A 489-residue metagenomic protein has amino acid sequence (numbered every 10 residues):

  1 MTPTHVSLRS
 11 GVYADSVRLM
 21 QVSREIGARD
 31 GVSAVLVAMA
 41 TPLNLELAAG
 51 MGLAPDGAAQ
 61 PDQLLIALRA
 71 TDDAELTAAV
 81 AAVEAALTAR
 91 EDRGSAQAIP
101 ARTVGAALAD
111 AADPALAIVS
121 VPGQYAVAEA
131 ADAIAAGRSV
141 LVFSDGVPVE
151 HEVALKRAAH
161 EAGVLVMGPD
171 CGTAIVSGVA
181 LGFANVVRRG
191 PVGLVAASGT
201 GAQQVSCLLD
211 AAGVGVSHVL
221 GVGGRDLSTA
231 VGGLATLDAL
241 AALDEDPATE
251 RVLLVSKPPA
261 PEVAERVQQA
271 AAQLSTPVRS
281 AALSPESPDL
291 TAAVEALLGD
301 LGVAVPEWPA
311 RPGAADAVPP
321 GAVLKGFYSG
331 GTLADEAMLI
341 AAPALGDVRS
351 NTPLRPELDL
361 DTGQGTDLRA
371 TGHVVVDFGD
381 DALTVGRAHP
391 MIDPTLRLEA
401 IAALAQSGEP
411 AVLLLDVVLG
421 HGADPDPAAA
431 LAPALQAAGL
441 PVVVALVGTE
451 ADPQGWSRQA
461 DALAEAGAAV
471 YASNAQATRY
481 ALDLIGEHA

Functional and structural regions predicted by a protein language model:
M1-A489: Catalytic-core regions of core metabolic enzymes, especially those transforming organic acids/acyl-group intermediates
